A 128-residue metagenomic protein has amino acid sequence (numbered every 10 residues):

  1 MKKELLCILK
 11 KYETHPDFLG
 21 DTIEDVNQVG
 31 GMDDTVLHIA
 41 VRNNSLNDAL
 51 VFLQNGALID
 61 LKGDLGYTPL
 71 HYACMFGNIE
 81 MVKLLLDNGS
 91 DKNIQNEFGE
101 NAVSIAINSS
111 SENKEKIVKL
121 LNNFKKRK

Functional and structural regions predicted by a protein language model:
M1-I39, N43-V51: N-terminal segments that cap or nucleate solenoid repeat domains
M1-T14, N88, I107-K128: Ankyrin-repeat-protein effector appendages
I8-E13, I39-S45, Y72-N78, I105-E112: Ankyrin repeat A-helix N-terminal signature
F18-D25, L50-L58, K83-D91, L120-R127: Ankyrin repeat domain, specifically the short helix-to-loop turn at the C-terminus of the second helix of each repeat
Q28-V29, L61-K62, N93-Q95: Ankyrin repeat boundary signal
N47-D48, E80-M81, N113-I117: Conserved ankyrin/ankyrin-like repeat signature
D60-F76: Charged, surface-exposed interaction regions in soluble eukaryotic proteins
